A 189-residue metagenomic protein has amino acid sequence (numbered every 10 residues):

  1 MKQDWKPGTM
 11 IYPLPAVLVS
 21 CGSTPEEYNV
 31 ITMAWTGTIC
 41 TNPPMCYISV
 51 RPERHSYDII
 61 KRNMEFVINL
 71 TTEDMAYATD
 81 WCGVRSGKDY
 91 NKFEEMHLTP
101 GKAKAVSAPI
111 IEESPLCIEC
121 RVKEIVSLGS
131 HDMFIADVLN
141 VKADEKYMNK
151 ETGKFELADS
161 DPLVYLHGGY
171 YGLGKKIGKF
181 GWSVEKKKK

Functional and structural regions predicted by a protein language model:
M1-K189: Basic, polyanion-binding surface patches
